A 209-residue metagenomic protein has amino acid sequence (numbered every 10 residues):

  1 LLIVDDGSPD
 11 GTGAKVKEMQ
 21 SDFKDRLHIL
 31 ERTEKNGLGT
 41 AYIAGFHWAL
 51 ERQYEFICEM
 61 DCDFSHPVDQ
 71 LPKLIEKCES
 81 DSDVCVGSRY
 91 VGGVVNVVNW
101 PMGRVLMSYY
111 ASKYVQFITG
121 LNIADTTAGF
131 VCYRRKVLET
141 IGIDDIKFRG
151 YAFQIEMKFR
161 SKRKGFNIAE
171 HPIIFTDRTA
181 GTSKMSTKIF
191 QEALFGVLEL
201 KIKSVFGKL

Functional and structural regions predicted by a protein language model:
L1-S8, L30-E31, M60: Short beta-strand/loop segment that forms part of the nucleotide-sugar
D5-A14, F64: A conserved acidic beta->alpha catalytic loop
K15, S80, K136-V137, G165 (+1 more regions): Terminal low-complexity segments of carbohydrate-biosynthetic enzymes
V16-Q20, A49: Conserved hydrophobic residues forming the short capping helix/wall of the S-adenosyl-L-methionine
Q20-R26, Q53: Short helix-capping segments at alpha-helix termini
L30-E51, F56, V68-Y151, R178-A193: Acceptor/aglycone-binding surface of glycosyltransferases and processive sugar-polymer synthases
G45, D63, R134, S161 (+2 more regions): Residue-level signature of catalytic and energy-coupling elements of molecular machines, predominantly ATP/GTP-dependent
N122, D145-R149, K158-F175: Catalytic donor-sugar/metal-binding loop of nucleotide-sugar-dependent glycosyltransferases
